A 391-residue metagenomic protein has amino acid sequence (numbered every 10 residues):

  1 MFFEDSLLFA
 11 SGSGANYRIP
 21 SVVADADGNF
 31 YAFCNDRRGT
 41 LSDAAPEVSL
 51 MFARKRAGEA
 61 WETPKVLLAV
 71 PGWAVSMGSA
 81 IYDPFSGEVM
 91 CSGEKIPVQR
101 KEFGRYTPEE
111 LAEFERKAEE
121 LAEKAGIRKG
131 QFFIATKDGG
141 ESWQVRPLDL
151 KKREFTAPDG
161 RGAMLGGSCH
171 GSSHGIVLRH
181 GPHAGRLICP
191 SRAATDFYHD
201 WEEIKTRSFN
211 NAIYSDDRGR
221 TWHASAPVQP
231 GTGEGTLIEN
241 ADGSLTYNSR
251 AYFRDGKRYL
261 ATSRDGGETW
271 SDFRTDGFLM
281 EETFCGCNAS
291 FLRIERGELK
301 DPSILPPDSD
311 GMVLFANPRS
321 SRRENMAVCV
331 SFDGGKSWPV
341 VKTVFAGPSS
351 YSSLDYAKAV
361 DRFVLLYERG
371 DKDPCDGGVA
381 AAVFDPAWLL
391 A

Functional and structural regions predicted by a protein language model:
M1-A391: Asp-box/BNR beta-propeller blade signature and adjacent active/binding-site loops in extracellular glycan-interacting
